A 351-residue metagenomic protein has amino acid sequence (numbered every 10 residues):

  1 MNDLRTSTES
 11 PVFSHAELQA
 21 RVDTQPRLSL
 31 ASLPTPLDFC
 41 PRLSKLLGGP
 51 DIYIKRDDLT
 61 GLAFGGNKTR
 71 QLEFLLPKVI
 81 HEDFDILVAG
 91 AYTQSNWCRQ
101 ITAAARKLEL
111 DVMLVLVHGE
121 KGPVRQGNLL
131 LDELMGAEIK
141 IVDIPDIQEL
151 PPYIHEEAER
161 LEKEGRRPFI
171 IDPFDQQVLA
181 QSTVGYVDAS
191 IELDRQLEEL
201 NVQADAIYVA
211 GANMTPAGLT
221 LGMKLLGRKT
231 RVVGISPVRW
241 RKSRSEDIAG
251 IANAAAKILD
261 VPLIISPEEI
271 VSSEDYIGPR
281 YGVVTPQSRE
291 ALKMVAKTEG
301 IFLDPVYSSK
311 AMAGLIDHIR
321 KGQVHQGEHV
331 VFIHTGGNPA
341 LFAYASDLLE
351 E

Functional and structural regions predicted by a protein language model:
M1-E351: PLP-dependent amino-acid enzyme catalytic core
